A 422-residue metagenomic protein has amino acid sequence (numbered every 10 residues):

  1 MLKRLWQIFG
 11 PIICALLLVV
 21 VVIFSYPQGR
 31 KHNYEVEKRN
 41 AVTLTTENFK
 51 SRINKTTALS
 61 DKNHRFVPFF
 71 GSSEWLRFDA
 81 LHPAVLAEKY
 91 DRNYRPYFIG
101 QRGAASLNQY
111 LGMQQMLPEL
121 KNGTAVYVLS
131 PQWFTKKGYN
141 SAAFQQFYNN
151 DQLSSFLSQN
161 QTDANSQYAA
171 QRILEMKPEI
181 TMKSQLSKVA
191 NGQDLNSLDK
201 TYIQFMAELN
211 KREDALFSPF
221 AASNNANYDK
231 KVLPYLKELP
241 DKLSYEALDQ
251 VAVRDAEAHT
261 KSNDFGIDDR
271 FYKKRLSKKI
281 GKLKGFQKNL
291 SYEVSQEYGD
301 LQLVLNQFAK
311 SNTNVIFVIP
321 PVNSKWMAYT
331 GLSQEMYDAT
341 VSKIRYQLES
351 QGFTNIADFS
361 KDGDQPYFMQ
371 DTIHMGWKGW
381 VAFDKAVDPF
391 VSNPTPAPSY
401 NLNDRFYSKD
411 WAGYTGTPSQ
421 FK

Functional and structural regions predicted by a protein language model:
Q7-P27: Hydrophobic membrane-insertion alpha-helices, especially the h-region of bacterial N-terminal signal peptides
K31-P96, L111-M113: Membrane/wall-proximal cationic-aromatic binding patches
Y34, L157-D300, N403-K422: Secreted/periplasmic serine-hydrolase-like ester/acetyl group-modifying domain
H64-F66, Y94-R95, K121-T124, K310-V315 (+1 more regions): Loop/turn elements at helix/coil->beta-strand transitions in domains of secreted/extracellular proteins
G71-S72, Y127-Q132, Y272, L276-K279 (+2 more regions): Short loop/turn segments at strand-loop or loop-helix junctions that form parts of catalytic or ligand-binding pockets
W75-N165: Membrane-embedded segments
E88, E293-G299, V304-Y367: Extended hydrophobic/aromatic segments used for targeting, binding, or gating
I99-Q101, M336, S342-K422: C-terminal regions of proteins
